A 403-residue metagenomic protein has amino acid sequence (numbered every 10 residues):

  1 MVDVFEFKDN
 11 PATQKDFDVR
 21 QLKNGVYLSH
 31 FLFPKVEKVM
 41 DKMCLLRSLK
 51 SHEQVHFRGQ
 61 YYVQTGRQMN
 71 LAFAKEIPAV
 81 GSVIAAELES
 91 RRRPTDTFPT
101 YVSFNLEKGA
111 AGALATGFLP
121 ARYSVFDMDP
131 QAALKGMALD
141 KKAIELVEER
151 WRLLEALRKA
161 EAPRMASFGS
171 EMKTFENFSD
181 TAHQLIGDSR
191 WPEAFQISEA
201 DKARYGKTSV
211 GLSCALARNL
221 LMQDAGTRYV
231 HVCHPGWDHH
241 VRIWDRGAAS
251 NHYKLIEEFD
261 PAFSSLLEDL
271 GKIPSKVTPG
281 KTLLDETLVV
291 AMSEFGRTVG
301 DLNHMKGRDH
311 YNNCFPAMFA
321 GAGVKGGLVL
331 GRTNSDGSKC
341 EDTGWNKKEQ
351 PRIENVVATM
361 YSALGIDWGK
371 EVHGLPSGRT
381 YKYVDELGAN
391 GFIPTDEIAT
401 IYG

Functional and structural regions predicted by a protein language model:
M1-G403: Ligand-binding pockets and gating/stacking loops
